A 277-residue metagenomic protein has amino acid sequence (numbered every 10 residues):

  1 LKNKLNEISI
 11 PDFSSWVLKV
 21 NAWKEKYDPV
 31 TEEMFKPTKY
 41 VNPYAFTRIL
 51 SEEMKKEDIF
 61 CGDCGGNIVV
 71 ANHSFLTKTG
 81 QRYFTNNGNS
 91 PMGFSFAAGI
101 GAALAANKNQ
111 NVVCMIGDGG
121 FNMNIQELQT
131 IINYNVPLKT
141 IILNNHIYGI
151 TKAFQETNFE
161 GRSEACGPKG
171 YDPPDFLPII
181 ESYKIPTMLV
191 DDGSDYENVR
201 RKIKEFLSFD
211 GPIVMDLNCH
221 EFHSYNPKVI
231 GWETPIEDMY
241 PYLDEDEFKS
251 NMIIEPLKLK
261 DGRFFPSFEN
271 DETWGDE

Functional and structural regions predicted by a protein language model:
L1-K19, I203: Glycine-rich, acidic loop regions that bind phosphate or pyrophosphate groups
N3-E7, E32-E33, E156-K202: Conserved thiamine diphosphate
L18-A102, N107: Active-site diphosphate/adenylate-binding microenvironment
K55-E57, K78-Q81, A106-V112, I125 (+3 more regions): Short coil/turn connectors at secondary-structure junctions
I68-V69, S90-M92, F121-N122, H146-I150 (+1 more regions): Short gly/pro/ser/thr-enriched loop/turn and capping motifs at secondary-structure boundaries
A105-P173: Conserved thiamine diphosphate
Y196, R200, E205-E277: Glycine/aspartate-rich loop-and-adjacent alpha/beta segment that forms the canonical ThDP
